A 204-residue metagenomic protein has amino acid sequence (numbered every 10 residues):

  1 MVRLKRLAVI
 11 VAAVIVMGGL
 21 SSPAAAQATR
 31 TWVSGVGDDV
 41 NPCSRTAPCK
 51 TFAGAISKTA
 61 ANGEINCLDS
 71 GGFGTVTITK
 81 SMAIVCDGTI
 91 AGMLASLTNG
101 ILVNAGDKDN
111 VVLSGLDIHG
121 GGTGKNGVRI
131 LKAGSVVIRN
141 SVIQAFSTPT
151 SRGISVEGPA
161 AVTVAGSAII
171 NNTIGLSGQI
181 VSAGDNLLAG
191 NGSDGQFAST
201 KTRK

Functional and structural regions predicted by a protein language model:
M1-A12: Bacterial N-terminal signal peptides that target proteins for export
V16-A24: C-terminal segment of classical bacterial N-terminal signal peptides
Q27-T29: Boundary of Sec targeting at the N-terminus
G35-L68: Acidic Gly/Asp/Thr-rich repetitive segments characteristic of extracellular carbohydrate-active and adhesion proteins
D39-C43, M93, G192: Short, solvent-exposed loop/turn elements at domain surfaces
T75, S81-N126, N140, K204: Right-handed parallel beta-helix/beta-spiral solenoid domain characteristic of secreted/periplasmic
I78, A83-C86, N110-G115, S135-R139 (+4 more regions): All-beta strand scaffolds that present successive hydrophobic residues in beta-strands
G120, K125, Q144-A145, T150-S151 (+4 more regions): Residues in short coils/turns that link rungs of repeat/solenoid architectures in beta-rich domains
